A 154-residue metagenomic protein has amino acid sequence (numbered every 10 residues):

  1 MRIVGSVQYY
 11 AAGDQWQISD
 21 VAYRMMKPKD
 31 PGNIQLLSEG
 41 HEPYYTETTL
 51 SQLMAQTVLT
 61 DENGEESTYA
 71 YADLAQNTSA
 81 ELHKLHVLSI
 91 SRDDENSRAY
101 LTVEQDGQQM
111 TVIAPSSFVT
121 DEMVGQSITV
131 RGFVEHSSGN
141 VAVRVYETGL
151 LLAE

Functional and structural regions predicted by a protein language model:
M1-E154: OB-fold nucleic-acid-binding modules
